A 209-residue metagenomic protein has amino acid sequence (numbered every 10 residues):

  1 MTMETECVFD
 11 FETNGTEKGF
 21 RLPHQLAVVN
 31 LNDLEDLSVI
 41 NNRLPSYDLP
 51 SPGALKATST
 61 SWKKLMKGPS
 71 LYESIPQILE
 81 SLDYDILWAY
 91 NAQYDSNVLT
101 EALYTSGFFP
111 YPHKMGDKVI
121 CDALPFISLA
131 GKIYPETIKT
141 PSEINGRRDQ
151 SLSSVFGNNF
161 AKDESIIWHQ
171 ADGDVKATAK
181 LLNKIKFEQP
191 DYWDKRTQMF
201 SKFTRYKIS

Functional and structural regions predicted by a protein language model:
T2, D172, K176-S209: Acidic two-metal-ion nuclease catalytic site recognized across multiple nuclease folds, prominently DnaQ/RNase D-T
T2-K114, K139-A161: Conserved non-catalytic scaffold segment of RNase H-like nuclease domains
T13-T16, R21, T100-E101, S106-I120 (+3 more regions): Catalytic phosphate/metal-binding cores of nucleic-acid and nucleotide-processing enzymes, i.e., regions that mediate
V119-N145: Short alpha-helix plus adjacent loop in nuclease-associated cores
W168-H169: Histidine-centered active-site/metal-ligand motif
